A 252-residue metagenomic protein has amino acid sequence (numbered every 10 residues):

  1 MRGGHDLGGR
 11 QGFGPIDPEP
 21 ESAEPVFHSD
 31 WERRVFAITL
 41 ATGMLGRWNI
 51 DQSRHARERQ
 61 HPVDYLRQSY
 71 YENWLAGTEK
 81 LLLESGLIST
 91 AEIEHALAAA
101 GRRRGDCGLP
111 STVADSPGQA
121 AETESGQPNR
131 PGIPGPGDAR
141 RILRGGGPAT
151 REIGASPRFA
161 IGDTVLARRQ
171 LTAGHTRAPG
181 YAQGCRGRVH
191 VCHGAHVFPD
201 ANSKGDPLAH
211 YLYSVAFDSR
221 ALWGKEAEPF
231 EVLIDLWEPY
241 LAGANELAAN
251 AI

Functional and structural regions predicted by a protein language model:
M1-Q127, P131-G137: Long, polar/Ser/Thr-enriched low-complexity segments that form simple helices or flexible linkers at protein ends
R10-T39, D138-I161, L171-Y240, E246-I252: Basic/aromatic-rich interaction segments and small domains that mediate binding to polyanionic partners
V165: C-terminal substrate/ligand-recognition segments
